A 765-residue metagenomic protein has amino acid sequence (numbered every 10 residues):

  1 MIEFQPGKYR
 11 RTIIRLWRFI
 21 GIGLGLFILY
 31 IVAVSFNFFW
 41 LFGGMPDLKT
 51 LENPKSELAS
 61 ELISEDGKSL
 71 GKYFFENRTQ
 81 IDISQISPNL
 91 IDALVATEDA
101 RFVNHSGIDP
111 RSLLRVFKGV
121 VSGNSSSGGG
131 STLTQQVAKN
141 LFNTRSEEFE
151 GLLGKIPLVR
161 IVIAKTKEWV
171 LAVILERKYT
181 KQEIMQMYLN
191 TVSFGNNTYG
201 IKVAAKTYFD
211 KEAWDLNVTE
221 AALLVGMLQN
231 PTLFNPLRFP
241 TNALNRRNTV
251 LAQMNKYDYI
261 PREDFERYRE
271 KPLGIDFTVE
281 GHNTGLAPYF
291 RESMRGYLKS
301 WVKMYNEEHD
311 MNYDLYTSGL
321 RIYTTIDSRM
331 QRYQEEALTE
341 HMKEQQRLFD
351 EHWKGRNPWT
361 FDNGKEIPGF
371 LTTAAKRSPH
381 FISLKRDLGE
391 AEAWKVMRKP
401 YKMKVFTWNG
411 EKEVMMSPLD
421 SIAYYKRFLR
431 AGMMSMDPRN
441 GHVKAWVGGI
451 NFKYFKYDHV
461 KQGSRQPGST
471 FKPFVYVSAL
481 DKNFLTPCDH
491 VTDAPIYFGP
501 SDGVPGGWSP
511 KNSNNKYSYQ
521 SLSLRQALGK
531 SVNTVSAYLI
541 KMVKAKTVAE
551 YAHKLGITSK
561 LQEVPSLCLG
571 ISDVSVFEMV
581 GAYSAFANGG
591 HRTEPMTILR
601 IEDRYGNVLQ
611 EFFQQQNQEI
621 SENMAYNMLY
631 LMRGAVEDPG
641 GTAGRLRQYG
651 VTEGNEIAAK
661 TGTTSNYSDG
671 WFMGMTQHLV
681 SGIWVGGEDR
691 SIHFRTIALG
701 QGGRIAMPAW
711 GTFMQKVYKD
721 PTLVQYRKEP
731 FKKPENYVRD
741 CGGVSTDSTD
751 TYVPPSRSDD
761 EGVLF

Functional and structural regions predicted by a protein language model:
M1-I63, R101, V121, Q345: N-terminal type II signal-anchor transmembrane helix that functions as the membrane-insertion/stop-transfer segment
S56-A59, I63-E266, N283-G285, Y289 (+9 more regions): Peptidoglycan glycan-strand catalytic modules in the bacterial/periplasmic cell-wall system
T79-S84, I322, Y425-A431, Y454-F474 (+2 more regions): Short active-site loop at a secondary-structure junction that contains or immediately precedes the catalytic residue(s)
L94-V95, M254, Q334, N440-G441 (+6 more regions): Active-site SXXK
V103-L113, Y199-K202, P261-E266, L480-S501 (+2 more regions): Short, well-structured active-site flanking segments
S122-F149, W214, T278-Y289, L485-V548 (+3 more regions): Conserved catalytic neighborhood of penicillin-recognizing serine enzymes
P261-T325, R329-L388, K516: Non-catalytic structural connector segments
T324, S328-E344, L371-D437, H442 (+4 more regions): A penicillin-recognizing enzyme superfamily signal
